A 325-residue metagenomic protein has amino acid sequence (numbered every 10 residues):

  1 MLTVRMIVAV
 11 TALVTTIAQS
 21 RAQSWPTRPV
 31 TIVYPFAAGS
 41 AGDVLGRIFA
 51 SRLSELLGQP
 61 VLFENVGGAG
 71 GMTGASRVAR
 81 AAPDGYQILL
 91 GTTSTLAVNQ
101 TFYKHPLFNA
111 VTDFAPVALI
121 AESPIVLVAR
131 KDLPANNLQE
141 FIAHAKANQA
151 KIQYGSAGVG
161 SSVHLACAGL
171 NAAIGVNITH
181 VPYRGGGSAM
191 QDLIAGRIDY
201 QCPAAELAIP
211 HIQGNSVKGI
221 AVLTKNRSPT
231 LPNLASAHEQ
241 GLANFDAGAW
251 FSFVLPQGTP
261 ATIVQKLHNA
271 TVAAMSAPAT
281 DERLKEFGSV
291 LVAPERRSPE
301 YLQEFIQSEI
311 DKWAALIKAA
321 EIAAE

Functional and structural regions predicted by a protein language model:
V4-T16: Bacterial N-terminal signal peptides
R21-T112, K151, G175-A204, H211 (+3 more regions): N-terminal (or domain-start) structured segment
T27, L53-G58, I174-G175, E239-G248 (+1 more regions): A short C-terminal helix-loop "cap" of Rossmann-like NAD(P)-dependent dehydrogenase/epimerase domains
T27-P29, A261-E325: An extracytoplasmic/periplasmic, membrane-proximal ligand-sensing/linker region
R80-Y86, T93, T101-S188, Y200 (+2 more regions): Hinge/capping helix and adjacent helix->loop/strand transition within the periplasmic-binding protein
N109-L119, N177-V181, D199-Y200, I209-D246 (+1 more regions): Short beta-strand->loop
